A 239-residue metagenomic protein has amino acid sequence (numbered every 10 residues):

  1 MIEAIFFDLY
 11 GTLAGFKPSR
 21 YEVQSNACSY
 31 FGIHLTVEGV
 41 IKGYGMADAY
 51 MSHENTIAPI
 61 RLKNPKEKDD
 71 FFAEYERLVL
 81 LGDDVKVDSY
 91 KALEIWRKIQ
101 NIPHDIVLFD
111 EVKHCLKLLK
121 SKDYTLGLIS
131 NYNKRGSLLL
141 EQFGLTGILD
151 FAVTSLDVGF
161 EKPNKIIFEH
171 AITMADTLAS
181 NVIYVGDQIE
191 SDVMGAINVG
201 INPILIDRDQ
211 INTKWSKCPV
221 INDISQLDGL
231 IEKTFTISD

Functional and structural regions predicted by a protein language model:
M1-F7, G15-P18, S29, E38 (+4 more regions): Asp-based, Mg2+/Mn2+-dependent phosphohydrolase catalytic module
I2-D110: N-terminal helical cap/lid subdomain that shapes the substrate entry/recognition surface in HAD-like hydrolases
